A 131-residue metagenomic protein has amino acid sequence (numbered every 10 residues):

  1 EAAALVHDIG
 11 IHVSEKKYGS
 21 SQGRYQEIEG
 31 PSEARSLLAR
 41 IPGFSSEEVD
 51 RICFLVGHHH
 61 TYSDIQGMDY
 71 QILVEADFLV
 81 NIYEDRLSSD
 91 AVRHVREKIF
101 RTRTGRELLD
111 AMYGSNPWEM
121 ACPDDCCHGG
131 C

Functional and structural regions predicted by a protein language model:
E1-G19, G30, C53-H60, D77: His-Asp-centered metal-binding catalytic motifs of divalent-metal-dependent phosphohydrolases/nucleases
A2, I41-V56, D69: Acidic/histidine metal-binding catalytic segments
V6, H59-C131: Divalent metal-dependent phosphate-bond-processing catalytic cores, especially two-metal-ion Mg2+/Mn2+ enzymes that act
H7-D8, A34, L38, V80: Generic helix-packing signal
H12-K16, I41, S45, S63: Amphipathic alpha-helical interaction segments
R24-I41: An active-site-proximal "capping" alpha-helix that borders the catalytic cofactor pocket
